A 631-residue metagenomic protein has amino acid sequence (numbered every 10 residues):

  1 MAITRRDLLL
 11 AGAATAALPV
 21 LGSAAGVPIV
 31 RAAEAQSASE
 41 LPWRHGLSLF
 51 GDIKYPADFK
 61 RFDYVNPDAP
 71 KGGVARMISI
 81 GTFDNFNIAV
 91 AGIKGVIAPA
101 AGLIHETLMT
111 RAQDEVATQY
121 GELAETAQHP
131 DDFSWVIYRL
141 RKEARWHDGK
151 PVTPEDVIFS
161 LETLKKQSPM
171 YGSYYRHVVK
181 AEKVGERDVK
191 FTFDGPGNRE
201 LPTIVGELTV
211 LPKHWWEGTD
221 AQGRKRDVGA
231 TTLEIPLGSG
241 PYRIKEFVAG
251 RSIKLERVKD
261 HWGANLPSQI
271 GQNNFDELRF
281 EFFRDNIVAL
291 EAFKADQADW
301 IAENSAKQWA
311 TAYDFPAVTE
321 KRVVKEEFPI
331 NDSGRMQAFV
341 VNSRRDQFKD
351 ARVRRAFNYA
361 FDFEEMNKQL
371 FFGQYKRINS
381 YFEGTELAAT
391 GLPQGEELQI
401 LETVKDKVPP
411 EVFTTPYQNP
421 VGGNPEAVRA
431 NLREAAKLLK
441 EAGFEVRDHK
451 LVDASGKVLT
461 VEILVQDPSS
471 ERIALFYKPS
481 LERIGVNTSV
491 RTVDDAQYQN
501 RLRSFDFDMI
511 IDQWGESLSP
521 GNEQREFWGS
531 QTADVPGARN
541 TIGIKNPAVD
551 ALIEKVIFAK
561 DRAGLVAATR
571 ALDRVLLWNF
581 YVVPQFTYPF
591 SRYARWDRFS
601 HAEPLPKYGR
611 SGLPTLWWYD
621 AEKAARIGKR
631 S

Functional and structural regions predicted by a protein language model:
L8-L21, I29, S37, S79-G81 (+9 more regions): Detector for C-terminal structural segments
A38-D132, E162, L237-P241: N-terminal lobe/hinge region of extracytoplasmic solute-binding protein
V65, A69, G92-P99, T126-M170 (+7 more regions): Aromatic- and charge-enriched surface segment that lines or borders ligand/interaction sites
P99-A117, E162, G206-R279, R284-V288 (+3 more regions): Gly/Pro-rich hinge or "lid" segments in bacterial periplasmic/extracellular proteins
G121-Q128, D132, H147, V152 (+5 more regions): Aromatic-rich, solvent-exposed beta-strand/loop patch
R139, S173-A221, G240-V248, L392-K405: Surface-exposed binding/hinge segments that line and control ligand-binding clefts or catalytic entry sites
R141, A230, H261-D314, R355 (+3 more regions): Ligand-site clamp/hinge motif
K180-K183, K245-E256, E281-R345, R355-A356 (+4 more regions): Extracellular/periplasmic solute-recognition and catalytic clefts
